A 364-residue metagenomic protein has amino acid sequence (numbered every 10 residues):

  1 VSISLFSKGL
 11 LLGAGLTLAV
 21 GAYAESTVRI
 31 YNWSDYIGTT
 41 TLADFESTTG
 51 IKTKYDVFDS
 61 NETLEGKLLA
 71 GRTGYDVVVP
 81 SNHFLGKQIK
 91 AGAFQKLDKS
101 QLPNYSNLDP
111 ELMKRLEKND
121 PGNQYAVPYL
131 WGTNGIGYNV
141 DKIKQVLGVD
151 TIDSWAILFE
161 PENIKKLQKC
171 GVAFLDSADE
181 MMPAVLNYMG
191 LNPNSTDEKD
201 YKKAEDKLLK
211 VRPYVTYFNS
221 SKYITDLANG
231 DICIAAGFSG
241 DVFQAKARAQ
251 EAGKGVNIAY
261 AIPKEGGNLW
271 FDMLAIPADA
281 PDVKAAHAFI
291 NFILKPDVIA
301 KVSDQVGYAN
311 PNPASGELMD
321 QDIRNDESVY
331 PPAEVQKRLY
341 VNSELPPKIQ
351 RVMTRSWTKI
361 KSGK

Functional and structural regions predicted by a protein language model:
A19-G21: N-terminal signal peptide c-region/cleavage motif recognized by signal peptidases
E25-Q88: Early extracytoplasmic/lumenal segment of secretory-pathway proteins
G86-T133, D150-F159: Hinge/lid segment of periplasmic solute-binding proteins
Q95-S106, A156, A252-N268, P277-D279: Short beta-strand->loop
G137-K142, N187-L191, W270-D282, K301: A bilobed periplasmic-binding-protein/Venus flytrap-type ligand-binding module shared by bacterial periplasmic
A173-V185, M189-A259: Ligand-binding pocket segment of bilobal, Venus flytrap-like solute-binding proteins
T225, A333-K364: Conserved C-terminal helix/tail region of periplasmic/extracytoplasmic solute-binding proteins
D272, P277-R338: Mature extracytoplasmic/periplasmic domains
